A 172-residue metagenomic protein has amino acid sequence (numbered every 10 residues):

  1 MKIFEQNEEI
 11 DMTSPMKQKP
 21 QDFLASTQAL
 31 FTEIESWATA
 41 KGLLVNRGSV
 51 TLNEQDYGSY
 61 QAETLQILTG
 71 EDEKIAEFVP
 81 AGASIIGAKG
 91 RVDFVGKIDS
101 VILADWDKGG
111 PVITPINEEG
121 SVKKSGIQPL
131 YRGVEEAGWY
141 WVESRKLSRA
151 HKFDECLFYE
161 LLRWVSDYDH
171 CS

Functional and structural regions predicted by a protein language model:
M1-R47: Long, hydrophobic N-terminal alpha-helical segment
K2, K17-K19, K41, K74 (+6 more regions): Context-gated lysine
D11, D22, D56, D72 (+5 more regions): Acidic-enriched, low-complexity/disordered segments with a strong bias for Aspartate over Glutamate
M12, K19, E54-D56, I67 (+1 more regions): Generic structural signal for short, flexible, solvent-exposed coil/loop and linker residues
S36-A40, A83, R163, D167: Short, intrinsically disordered, mixed-charge
S49-S100: Amphipathic, interaction-prone secondary-structure segments
L103-S172: Glycine-rich, aromatic-bearing surface loops/beta-hairpins
